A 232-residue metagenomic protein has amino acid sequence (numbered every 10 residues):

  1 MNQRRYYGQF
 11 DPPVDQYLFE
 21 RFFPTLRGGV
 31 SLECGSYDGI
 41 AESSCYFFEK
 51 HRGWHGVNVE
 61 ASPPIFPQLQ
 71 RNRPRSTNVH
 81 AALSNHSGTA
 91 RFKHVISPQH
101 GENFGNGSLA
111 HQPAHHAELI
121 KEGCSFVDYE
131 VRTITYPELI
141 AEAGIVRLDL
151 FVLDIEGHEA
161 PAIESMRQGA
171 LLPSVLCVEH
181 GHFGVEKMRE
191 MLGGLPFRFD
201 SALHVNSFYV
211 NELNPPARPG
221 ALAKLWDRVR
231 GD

Functional and structural regions predicted by a protein language model:
M1-D232: Phosphate/nucleotide-binding beta-alpha loop and adjacent structural elements of enzyme active sites
